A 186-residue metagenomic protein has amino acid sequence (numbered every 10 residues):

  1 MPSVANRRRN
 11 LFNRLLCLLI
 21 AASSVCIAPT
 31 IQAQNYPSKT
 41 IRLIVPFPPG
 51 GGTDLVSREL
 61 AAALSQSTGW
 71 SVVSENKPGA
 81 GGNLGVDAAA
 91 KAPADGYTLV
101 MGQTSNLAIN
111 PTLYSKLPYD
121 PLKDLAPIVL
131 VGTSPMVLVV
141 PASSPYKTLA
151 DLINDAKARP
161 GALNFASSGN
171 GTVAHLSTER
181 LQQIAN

Functional and structural regions predicted by a protein language model:
M1-F12: N-terminal secretory signal peptides that target proteins for export/translocation
R14-C26: Bacterial N-terminal signal peptides
I27-A33: Sec/Tat signal peptide C-region and signal peptidase I cleavage site
K39-P48, V72-V73, T98, A126 (+1 more regions): Short, well-ordered beta-strand elements
L43-V56, P78-G81, S167-V173: Extracytoplasmic "Venus flytrap"
T53-S71, L176-Q183: Short, polar/charged alpha-helical segment
K91-Y97, T112-N186: Hinge/capping helix and adjacent helix->loop/strand transition within the periplasmic-binding protein
